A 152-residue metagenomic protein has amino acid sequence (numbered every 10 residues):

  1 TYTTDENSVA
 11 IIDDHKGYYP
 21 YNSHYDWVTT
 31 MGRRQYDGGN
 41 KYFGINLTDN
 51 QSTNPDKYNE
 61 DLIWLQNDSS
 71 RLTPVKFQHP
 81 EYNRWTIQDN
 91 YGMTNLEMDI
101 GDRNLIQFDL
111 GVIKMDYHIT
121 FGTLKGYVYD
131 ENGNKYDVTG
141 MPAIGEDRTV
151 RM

Functional and structural regions predicted by a protein language model:
T1-M152: Structured soluble/peripheral alpha/beta segments that form catalytic or ligand/cofactor-binding pockets
